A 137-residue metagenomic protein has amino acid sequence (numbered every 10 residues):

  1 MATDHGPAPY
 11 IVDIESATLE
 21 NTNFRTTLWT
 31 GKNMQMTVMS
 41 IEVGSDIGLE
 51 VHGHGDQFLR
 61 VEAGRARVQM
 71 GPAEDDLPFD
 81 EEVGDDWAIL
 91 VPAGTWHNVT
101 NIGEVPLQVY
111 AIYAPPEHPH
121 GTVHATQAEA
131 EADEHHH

Functional and structural regions predicted by a protein language model:
M1-Q35, G48, E81-G84, H124-H137: A short, N-terminal "cap"/entry segment at the start of jelly-roll beta-barrel domains of the cupin/DSBH fold
T27, M36-S40, F58, D80 (+2 more regions): Conserved hydrophobic/aromatic beta-strand scaffold that supports enzyme active sites
M34, V43, H54, T95-W96 (+1 more regions): A generic "binding-loop/recognition-motif" signal
V38, V68-M70, V109: Short hydrophobic/aromatic-rich beta-strand segments that constitute the beta-sheet cores of beta-sandwich/beta-barrel
L49, V68-Q69, V91, H97-G103: Short beta-strand His + acidic residue motifs that chelate non-heme Fe in jelly-roll/DSBH and cupin folds
H54-A73: Glycine- and acidic-residue-biased ligand/ion/polar-headgroup-sensing regions
F58, E104-H120: A short hydrophobic beta-strand segment most commonly corresponding to one strand of the jelly-roll/cupin
A73-A93: Short acidic-glycine-tyrosine-enriched beta hairpin
